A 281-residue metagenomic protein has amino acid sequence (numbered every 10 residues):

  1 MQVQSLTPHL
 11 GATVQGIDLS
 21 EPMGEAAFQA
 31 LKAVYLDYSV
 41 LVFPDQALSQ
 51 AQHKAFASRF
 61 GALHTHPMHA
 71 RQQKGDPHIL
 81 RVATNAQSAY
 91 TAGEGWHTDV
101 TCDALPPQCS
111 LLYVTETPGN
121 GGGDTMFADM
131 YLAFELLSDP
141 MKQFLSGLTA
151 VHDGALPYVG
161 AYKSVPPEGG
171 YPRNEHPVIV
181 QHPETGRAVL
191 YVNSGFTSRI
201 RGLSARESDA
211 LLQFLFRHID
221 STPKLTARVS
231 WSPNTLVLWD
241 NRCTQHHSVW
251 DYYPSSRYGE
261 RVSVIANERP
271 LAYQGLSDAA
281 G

Functional and structural regions predicted by a protein language model:
M1-L236, N241-G281: Non-heme Fe(II) oxygenase catalytic core, chiefly the N-lobe of the double-stranded beta-helix
